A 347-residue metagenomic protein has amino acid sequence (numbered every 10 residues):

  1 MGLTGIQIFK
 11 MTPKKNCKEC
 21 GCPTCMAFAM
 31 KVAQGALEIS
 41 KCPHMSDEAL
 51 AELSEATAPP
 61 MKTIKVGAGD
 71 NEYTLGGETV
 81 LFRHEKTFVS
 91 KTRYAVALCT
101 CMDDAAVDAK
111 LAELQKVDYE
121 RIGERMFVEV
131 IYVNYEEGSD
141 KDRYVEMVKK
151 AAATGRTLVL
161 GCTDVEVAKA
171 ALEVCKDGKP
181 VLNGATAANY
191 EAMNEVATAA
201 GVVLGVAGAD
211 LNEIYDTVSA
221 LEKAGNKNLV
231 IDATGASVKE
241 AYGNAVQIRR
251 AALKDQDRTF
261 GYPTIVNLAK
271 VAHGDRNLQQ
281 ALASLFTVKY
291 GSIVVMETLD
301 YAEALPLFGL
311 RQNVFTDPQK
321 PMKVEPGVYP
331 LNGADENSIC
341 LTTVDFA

Functional and structural regions predicted by a protein language model:
G2-T4, M30-A56, P60: Non-heme iron-sulfur electron-transfer modules
L3-K15: Ferredoxin-like iron-sulfur electron-transfer modules
I6-F9, M26-M30, D108-A112, V145-K149 (+6 more regions): Predominant activation on well-ordered alpha-helical scaffold segments within soluble catalytic domains
T12, V32-L37, L111-I122, A151-G155 (+5 more regions): Structural signal for hydrophobic packing residues in well-ordered secondary-structure cores of soluble enzyme domains
P13-K31, S40-H44: Local cysteine-cluster metal-coordination motifs and their immediate loop/turn environment, predominantly Fe-S cluster
K41-C42, E120-I131, N228, D255-Y262: Flexible, glycine/charged-enriched surface loops at secondary-structure junctions
P60-D216: Active-site beta->alpha loop and helix N-cap motifs at the rims of alpha/beta catalytic domains
A188-A347: Catalytic alpha/beta core domains of metabolic enzymes, predominantly
